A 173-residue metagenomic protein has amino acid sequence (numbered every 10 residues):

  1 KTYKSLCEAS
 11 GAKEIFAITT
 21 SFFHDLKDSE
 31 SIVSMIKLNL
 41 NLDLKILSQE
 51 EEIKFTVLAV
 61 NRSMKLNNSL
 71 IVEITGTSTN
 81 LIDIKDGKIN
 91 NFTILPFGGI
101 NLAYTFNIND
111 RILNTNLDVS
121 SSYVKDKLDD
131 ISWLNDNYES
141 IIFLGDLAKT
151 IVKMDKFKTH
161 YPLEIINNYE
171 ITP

Functional and structural regions predicted by a protein language model:
K1-S10, T20-N68, D83-K85, N91-P173: Helical "lid/coupling" subdomains associated with nucleotide-phosphate turnover
E14-A17: Conserved beta-strand/loop subsegment of P-loop NTPase cores
E73: Conserved catalytic-loop position in the HRD/HxD motif
G76-S78: Active-site-adjacent helix-turn-beta-strand microarchitecture at beta-sheet edges that either contains or buttresses
